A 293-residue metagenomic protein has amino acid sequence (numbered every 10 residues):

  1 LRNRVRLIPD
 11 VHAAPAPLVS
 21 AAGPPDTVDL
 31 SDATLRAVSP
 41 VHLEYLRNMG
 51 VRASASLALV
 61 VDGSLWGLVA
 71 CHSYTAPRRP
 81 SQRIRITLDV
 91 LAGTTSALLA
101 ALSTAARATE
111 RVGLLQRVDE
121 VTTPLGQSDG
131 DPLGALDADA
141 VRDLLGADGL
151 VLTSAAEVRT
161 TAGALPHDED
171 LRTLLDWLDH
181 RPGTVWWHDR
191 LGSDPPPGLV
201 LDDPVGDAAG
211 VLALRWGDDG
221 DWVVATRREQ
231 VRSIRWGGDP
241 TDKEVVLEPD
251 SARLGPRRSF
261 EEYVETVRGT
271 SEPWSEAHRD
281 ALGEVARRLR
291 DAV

Functional and structural regions predicted by a protein language model:
L1-G23, P40, D168-L191, D207-V211 (+1 more regions): Acidic/proline- and glycine-rich, intrinsically disordered low-complexity segments that serve as regulatory linkers
A14-V51, G192-L212, V231-E244: Signal-transducing coupling segments at domain and membrane junctions
A33-A37, S73-D89, V224-T226, Q230-A281 (+1 more regions): Regulatory loop-to-helix N-cap segments in sensory/regulatory domains that couple ligand/signal detection
L46, G63, C71, I84-L99 (+2 more regions): Interdomain signal-transducing alpha-helices
R52-V60, A208-G217: Short hydrophobic beta-strand micro-motif common in sensory/regulatory domains
V60-W66: A glycine-centered beta-loop-beta connector
L68, V223: Short glycine-/small-residue motifs
A100-P166, E265-V293: Signal-transducing coiled-coil/dimerization helices and immediately adjacent hinge/linker segments that couple sensory
